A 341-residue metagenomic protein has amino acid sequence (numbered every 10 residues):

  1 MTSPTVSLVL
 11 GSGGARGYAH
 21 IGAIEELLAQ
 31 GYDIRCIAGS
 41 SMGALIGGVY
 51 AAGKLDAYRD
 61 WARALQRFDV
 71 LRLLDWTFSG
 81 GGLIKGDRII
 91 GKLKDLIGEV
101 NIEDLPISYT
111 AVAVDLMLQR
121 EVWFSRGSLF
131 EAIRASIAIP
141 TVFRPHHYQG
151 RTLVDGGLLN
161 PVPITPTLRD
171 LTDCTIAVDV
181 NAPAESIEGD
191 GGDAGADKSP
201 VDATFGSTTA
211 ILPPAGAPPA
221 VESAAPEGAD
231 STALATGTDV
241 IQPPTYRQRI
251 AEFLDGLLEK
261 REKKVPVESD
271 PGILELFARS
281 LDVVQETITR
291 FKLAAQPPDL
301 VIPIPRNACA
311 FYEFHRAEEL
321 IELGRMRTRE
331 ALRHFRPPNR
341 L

Functional and structural regions predicted by a protein language model:
M1-S40, G48-L341: Patatin-like phospholipase
